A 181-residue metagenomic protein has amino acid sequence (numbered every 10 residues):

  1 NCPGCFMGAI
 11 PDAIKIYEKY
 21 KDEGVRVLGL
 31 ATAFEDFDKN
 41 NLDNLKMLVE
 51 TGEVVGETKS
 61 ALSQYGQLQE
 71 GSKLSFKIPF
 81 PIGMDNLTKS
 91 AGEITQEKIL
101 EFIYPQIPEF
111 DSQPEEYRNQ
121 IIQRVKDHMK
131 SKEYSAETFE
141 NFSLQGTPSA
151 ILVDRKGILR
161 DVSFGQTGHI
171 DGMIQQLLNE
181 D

Functional and structural regions predicted by a protein language model:
N1, N86, D154-G157: Short, flexible loop/turn elements at secondary-structure junctions
N1-C2, A9, F34, G146: Short pre-active-site segment immediately N-terminal to redox-active cysteine/selenocysteine motifs in thiol-based
N1-G4, D161: The substrate-binding groove and active-site-proximal loops of carbohydrate-active enzymes, especially glycoside
G4-C5, K126: Short, surface-exposed alpha-helical recognition segments that flank or form part of ligand/macromolecule-binding
M7-I103, P108-F110, Y134-S135: Structural microenvironment flanking redox-active thiols in thiol-disulfide oxidoreductases
F102-D181: Thiol-/selenol-based redox modules, centered on thioredoxin-like and closely related oxidoreductase domains
